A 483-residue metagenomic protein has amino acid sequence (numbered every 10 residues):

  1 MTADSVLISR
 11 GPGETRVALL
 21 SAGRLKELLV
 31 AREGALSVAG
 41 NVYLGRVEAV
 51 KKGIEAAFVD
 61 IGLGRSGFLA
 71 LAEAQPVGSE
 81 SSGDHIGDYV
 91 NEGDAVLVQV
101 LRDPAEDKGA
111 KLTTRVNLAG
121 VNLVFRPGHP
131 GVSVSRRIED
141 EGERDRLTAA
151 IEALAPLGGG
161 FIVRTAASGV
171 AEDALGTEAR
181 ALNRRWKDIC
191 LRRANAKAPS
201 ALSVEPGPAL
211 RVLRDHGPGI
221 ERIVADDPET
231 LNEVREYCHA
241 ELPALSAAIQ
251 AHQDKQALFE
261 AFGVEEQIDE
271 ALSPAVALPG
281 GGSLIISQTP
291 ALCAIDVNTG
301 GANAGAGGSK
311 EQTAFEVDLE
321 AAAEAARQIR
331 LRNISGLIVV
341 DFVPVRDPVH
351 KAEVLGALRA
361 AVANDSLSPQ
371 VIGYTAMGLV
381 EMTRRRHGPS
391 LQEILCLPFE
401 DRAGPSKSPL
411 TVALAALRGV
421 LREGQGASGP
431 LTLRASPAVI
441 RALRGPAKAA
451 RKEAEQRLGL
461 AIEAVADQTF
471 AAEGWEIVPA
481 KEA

Functional and structural regions predicted by a protein language model:
M1-T113: Charged, low-complexity terminal tails
D4, E27-L28, R32-S37, S81-D88 (+6 more regions): Active-site phosphate-binding and catalytic loops of NTP-dependent enzymes
L20-R24, G62-G64, P127-P130, P479-A483: Short acidic-glycine loop/turn motifs at beta-strand connectors
V30, G34-G53, S81-P104, E143-I151 (+4 more regions): Phosphate-interacting basic helix/loop segments used at nucleotide- and nucleic-acid interfaces
E55-A57, P104-R126, L182, G280-E453 (+2 more regions): Conserved glycine-centered short motifs in functionally critical loops
R65, P76-S79, D107, L112-L123 (+3 more regions): A short alpha->loop->secondary-structure connector
E92-V96, G160, K197-A198, A248 (+2 more regions): Loop/turn-to-beta-strand initiation segments
P130-I268, L272, G378-L379, H387-A483: Charged, low-complexity intrinsically disordered tails
